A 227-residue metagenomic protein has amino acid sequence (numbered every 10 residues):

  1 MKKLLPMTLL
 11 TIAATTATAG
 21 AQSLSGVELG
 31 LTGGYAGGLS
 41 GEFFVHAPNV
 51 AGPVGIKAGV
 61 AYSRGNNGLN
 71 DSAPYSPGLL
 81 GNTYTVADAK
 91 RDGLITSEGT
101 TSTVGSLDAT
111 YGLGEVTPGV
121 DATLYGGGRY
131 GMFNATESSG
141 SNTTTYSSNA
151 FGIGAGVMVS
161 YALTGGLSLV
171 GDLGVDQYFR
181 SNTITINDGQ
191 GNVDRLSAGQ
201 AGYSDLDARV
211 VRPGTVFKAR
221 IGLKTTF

Functional and structural regions predicted by a protein language model:
M1-L24, F227: Cleavable N-terminal export/targeting peptides
Q22, E42-H46, T110, M158 (+1 more regions): Secretion/assembly modules of Gram-negative surface proteins
S23-F43, P53-V60: Transmembrane beta-strand segments that form the barrel wall of outer-membrane beta-barrel proteins
L24, A36-S40, T100-V104, S148-G152 (+1 more regions): Membrane-spanning beta-strands of outer-membrane beta-barrel proteins
S25-E28, R91-G93, G156, L206-D207: Short structured motifs
H46-I153, L163, R220, T225: Gram-negative (and chloroplast) outer-membrane scaffold detector with strong preference for beta-barrel transmembrane
Y130, V159-Y161, Q177: Beta-strand elements of well-folded, non-transmembrane domains
L163-F227: Predominantly the C-terminal beta-signal and adjacent terminal strand-loop region of outer-membrane beta-barrel
